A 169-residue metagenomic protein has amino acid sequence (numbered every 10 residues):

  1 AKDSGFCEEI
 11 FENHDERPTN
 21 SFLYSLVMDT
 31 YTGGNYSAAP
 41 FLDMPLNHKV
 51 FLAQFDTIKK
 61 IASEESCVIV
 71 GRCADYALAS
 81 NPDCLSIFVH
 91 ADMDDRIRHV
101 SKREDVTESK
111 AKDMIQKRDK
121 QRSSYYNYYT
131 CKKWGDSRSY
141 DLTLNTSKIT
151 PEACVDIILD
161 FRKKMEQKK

Functional and structural regions predicted by a protein language model:
A1-S66: ATP-dependent small-molecule kinase phosphotransfer cores that center on conserved nucleotide phosphate-binding segments
N13-Y36, T107-E152: Small-molecule kinase domains that catalyze NTP-dependent phosphoryl transfer to phosphate-bearing small molecules
F55, P151-L159: Short, amphipathic alpha-helical "lid/cap" segments that border enzyme active or binding sites
I61, A74-S80: RNA pseudouridine synthases
A74-D75, H90-R96, I149-T150: Conserved nucleotide-binding/hydrolysis micro-motifs of P-loop NTPases
S80-R103, E108-Q116: Conserved phosphate-donor/acceptor-positioning beta-strand/loop module used by diverse small-molecule
D160-K169: Short, charged, intrinsically disordered terminal tails
